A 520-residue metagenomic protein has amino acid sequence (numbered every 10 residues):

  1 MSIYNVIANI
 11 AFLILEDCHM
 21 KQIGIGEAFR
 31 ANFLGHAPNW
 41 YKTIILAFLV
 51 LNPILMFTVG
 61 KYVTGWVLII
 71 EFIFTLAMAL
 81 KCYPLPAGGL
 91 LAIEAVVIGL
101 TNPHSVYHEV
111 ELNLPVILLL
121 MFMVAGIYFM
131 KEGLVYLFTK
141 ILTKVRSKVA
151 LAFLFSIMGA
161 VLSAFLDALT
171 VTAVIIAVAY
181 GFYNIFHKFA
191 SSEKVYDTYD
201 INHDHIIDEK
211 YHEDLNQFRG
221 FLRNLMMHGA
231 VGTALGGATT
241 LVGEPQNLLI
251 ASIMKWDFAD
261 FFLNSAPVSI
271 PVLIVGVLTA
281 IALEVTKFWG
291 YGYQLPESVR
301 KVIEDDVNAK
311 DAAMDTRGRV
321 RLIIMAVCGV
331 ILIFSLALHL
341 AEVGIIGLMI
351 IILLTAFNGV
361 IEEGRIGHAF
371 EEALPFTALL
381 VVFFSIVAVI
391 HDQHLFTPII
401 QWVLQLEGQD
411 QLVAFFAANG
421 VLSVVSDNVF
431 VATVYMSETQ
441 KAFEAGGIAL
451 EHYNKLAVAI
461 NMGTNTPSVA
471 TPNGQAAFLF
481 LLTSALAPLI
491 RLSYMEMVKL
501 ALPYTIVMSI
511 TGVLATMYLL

Functional and structural regions predicted by a protein language model:
M1-A125, N264-Q401, K499-L520: Hydrophobic transmembrane alpha-helices of multi-pass small-molecule transporters
A28-F29, S105, E132-R146, F186-E213 (+2 more regions): Flexible loop linkers connecting adjacent transmembrane helices in multi-pass alpha-helical membrane transporters
I45, V116, K148-A152, N224 (+6 more regions): Residue-level signature of transmembrane alpha-helical entry/exit and packing/kink sites in multi-pass membrane
I73-N113, G159-N202, I207-M227, P245-P267 (+1 more regions): Membrane-interfacial helix-loop connectors
L120, V124-E132, Y136, K148-L151 (+11 more regions): Transmembrane alpha-helical segments of multi-pass membrane transport proteins and ion-pumping complexes
T139-K148, G367, V403-L406: Membrane interface segments of multi-pass transport proteins and intramembrane proteases
S484-V507: Interfacial loop-to-transmembrane junctions
